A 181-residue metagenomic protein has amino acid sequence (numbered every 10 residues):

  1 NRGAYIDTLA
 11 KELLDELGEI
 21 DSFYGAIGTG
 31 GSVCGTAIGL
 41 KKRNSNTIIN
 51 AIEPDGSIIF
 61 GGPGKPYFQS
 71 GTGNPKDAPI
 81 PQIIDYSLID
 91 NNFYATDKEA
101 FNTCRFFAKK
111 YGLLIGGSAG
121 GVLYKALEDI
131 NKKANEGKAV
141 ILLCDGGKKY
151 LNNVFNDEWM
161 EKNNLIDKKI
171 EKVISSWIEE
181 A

Functional and structural regions predicted by a protein language model:
N1-G30, G35-T36, Y86, K98-L113: Active-site/ligand-binding-proximal alpha/beta "capping" segment
A26-G28, A51-E53, V140-C144: Short beta-strand segments
I27-A37, S118-A126, Y150: Short glycine/serine/threonine-rich phosphate/pyrophosphate-binding segments that cradle anionic phosphate groups
A37-N44, I130: Surface-exposed amphipathic alpha-helices with a cationic face
K42-G117, V154-A181: Active-site/ligand-binding loops adjacent to catalytic centers
N102-F106, G137-F155: ATP/nucleoside-binding phosphotransfer catalytic cores, i.e., glycine-rich phosphate-binding loops
I115-G117, G121-K138: Structural signature of the thiamine diphosphate
